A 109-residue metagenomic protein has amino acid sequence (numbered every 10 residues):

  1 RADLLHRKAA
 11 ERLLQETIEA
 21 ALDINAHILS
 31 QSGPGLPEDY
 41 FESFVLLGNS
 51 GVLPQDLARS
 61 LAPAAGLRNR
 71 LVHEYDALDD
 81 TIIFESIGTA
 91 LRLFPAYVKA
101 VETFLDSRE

Functional and structural regions predicted by a protein language model:
R1-E109: Solvent-exposed interaction patches of small proteins and small membrane subunits
